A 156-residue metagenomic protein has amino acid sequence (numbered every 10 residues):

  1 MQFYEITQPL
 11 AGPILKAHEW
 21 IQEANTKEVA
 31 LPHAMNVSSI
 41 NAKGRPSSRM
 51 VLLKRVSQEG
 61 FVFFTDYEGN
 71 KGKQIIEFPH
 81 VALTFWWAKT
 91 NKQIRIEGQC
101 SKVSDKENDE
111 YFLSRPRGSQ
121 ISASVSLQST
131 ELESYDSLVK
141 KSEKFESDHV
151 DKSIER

Functional and structural regions predicted by a protein language model:
M1-R156: Binding-site signature for planar aromatic cofactors or substrates
